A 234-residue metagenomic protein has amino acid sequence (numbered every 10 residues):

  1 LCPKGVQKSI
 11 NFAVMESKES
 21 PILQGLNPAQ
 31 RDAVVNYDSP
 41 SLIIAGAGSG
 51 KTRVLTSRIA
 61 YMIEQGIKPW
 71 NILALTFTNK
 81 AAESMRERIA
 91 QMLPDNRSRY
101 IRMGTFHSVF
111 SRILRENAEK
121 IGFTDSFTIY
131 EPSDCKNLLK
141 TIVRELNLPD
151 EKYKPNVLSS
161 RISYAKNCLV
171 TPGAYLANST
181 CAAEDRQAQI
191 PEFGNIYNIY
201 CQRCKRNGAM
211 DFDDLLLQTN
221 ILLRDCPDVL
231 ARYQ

Functional and structural regions predicted by a protein language model:
I10-P21, D38-S41, A60-R232: A basic/glycine-biased coupling hinge at the interface between accessory DNA-binding modules
L23-Y37: N-terminal pre-P-loop "Q-motif" helix
A29-D32, R58, Q218: Well-ordered alpha-helical segments embedded in enzymatic catalytic cores
S39-S57: Walker A/P-loop
G48, A231-Q234: Domain-wide signal for the mature, well-folded portions of proteins, strongly enriched in nucleus-encoded organellar
